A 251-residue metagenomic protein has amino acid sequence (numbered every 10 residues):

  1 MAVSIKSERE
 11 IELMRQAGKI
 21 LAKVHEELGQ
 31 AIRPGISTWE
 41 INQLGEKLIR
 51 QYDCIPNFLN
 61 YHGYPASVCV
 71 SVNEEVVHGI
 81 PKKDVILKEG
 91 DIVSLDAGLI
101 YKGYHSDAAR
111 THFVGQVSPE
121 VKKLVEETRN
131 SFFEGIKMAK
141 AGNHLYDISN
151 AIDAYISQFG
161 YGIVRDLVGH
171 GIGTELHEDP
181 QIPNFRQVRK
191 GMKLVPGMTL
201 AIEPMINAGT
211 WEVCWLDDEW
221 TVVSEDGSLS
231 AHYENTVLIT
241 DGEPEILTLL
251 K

Functional and structural regions predicted by a protein language model:
M1-K251: Active-site neighborhoods and metal-handling regions in enzymes and metal-associated proteins
